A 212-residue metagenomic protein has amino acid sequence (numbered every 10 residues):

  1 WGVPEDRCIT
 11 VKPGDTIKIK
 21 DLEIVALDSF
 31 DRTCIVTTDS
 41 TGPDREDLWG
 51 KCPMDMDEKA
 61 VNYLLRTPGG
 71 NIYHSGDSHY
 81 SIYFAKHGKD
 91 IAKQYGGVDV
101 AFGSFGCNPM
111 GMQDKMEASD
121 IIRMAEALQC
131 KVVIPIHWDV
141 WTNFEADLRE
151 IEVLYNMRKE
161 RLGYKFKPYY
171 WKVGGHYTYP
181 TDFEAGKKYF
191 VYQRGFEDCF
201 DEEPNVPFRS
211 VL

Functional and structural regions predicted by a protein language model:
W1-D15, Q94, A118-L212: Binuclear metal-ion centers of metallo-dependent hydrolases, dominated by the metallo-beta-lactamase
D6-I9, G76-I82, M110-K115: Active-site glycine- and acidic-residue-rich loops that bind and position anionic ligands or nucleotide-like cofactors
V11-G96, H176-L212: Core dinuclear metal-dependent hydrolase active-site scaffold
V25, Y73-S75, D99-S104, V132-P135 (+1 more regions): Structural recognition of the beta-strand scaffold that forms the well-ordered cores of secreted hydrolase catalytic
C34, G111, N143: Glycine/Thr-rich phosphate-binding loops of Rossmann-like dinucleotide-binding domains
G70, C107-P109, D139-V140: A short, flexible beta-alpha/helix-coil linker loop
A85-G88, D114, A146-L148: Short amphipathic alpha-helical segments
G103-M124: Active-site-proximal segments of metal-dependent phosphoesterases and phosphodiesterases across multiple
